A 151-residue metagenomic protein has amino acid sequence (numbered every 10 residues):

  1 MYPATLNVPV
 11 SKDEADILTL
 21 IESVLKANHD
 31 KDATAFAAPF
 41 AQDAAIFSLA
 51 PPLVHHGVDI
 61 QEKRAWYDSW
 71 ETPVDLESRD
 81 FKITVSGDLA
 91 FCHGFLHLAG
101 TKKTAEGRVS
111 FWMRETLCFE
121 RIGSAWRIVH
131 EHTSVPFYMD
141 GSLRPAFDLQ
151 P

Functional and structural regions predicted by a protein language model:
M1-Q42, A146-P151: Short, low-complexity N-terminal intrinsically disordered segments enriched in polar/charged residues
Y2, W112-S142: Short beta-strand edge/turn micro-motifs at domain boundaries
E14-A15, T19, A33-G87, F95: A solvent-exposed, acidic/Ser-Thr-rich amphipathic alpha-helical stretch
V24, K63-W66, S78-I83, L96-L98 (+2 more regions): Hydrophobic/aromatic beta-strand elements that line small-molecule binding cavities or substrate pockets in beta-rich
H29, L98-T104, F119, P136: Beta-strand elements of well-folded, non-transmembrane domains
E71-P73, A99-V109: Short, cysteine-centered beta-strand-loop-beta hairpins and adjacent loop/turn segments enriched in charged/polar
D88-A90, F95, S142-P151: Terminus-proximal functional modules
